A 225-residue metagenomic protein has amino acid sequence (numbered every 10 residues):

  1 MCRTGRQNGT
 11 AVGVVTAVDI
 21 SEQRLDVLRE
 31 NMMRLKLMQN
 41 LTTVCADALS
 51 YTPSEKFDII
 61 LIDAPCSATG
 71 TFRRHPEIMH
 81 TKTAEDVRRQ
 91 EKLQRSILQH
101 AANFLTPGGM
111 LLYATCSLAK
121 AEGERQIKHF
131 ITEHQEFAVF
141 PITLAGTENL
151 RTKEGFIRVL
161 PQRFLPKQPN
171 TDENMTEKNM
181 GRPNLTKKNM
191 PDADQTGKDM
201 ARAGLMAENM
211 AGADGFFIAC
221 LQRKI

Functional and structural regions predicted by a protein language model:
M1-I225: S-adenosylmethionine
